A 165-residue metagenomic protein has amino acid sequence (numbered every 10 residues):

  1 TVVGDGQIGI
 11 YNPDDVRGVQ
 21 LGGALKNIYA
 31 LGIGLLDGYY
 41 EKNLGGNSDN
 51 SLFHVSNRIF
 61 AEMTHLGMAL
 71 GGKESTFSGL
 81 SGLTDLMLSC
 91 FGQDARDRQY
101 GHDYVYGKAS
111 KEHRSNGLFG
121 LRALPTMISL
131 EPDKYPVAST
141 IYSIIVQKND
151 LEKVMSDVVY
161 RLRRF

Functional and structural regions predicted by a protein language model:
T1-T76: Internal alpha-helical scaffold of NAD(P)-dependent oxidoreductase catalytic cores
I10-D14, G23, L36, D49-F53 (+2 more regions): NAD(P)-dependent dehydrogenase/reductase Rossmann-like domain
A30-I33, L88, S143: Generic alpha-helical structural context detector
A61, G72-Y100: Internal helical hairpin/lid segments
